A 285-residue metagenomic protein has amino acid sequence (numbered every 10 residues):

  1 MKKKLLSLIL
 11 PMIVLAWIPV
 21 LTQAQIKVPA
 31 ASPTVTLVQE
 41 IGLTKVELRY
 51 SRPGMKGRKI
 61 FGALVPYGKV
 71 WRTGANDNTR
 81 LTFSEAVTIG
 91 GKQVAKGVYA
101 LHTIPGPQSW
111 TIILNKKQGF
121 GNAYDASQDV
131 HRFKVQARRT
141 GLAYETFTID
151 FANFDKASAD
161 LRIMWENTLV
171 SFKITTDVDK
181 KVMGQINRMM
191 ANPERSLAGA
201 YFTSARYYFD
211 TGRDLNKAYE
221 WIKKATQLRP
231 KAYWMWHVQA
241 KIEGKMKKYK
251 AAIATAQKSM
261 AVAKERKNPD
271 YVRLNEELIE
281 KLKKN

Functional and structural regions predicted by a protein language model:
M1-K27: Bacterial Sec-dependent N-terminal signal peptides
I26-G42: Short N-terminal segments immediately surrounding and downstream of signal-peptide cleavage
V28, K45-K96, H102-S196, P230: Extended, well-structured beta-strand/loop surface patches that form recognition or cofactor-anchoring regions within
P105-G106, V262, K281: A short structural micro-motif
P107, Q257, P269-I279: Peripheral terminal and inter-domain segments
I186-E243, K247-A251, A261-V262: Alpha-helical adaptor scaffolds
A232-M235, A263-N275: Boundary/linker segments of alpha-helical solenoid repeat arrays
K245-T255, E265, L278-N285: Alpha-helical linker/edge segments of TPR/alpha-solenoid repeat scaffolds and analogous pre-/post-domain helices
